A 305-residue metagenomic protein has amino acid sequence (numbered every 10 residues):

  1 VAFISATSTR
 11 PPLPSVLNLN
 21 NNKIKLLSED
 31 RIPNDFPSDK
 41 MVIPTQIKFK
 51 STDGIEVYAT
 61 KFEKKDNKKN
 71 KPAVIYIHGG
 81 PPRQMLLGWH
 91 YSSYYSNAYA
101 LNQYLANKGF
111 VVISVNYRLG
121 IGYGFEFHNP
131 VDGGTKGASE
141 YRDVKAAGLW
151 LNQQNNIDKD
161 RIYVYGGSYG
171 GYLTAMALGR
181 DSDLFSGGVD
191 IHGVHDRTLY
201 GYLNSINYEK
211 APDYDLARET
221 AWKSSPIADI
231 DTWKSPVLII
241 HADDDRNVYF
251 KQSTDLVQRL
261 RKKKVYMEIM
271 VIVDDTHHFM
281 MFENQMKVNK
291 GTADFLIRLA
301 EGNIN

Functional and structural regions predicted by a protein language model:
A2-N305: Serine-hydrolase catalytic core recognition
